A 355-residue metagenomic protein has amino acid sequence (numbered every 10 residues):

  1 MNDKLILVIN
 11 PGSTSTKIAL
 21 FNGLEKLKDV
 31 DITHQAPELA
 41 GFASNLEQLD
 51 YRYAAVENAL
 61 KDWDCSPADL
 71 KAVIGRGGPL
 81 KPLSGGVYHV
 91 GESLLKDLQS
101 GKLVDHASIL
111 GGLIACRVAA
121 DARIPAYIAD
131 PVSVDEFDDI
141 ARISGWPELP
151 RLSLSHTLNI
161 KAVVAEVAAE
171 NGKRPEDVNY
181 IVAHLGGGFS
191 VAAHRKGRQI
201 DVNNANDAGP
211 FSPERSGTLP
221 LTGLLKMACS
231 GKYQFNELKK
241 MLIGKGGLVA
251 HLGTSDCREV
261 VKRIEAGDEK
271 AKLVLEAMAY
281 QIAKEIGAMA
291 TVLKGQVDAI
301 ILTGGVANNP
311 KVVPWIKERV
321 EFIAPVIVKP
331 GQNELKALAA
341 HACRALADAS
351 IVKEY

Functional and structural regions predicted by a protein language model:
I6-E47, D207: Short glycine-rich, Thr/Ser-proximal phosphate-binding strand/loop in the N-terminal lobe of ATP-dependent enzymes
D29-A68, L94, L98-L103: N-terminal phosphate-binding loop and adjacent alpha-helix
N58-K71, A169-K173, I286-D298: Phosphate/pyrophosphate-binding loops at sites that engage ATP/ADP/AMP, CoA/4′-phosphopantetheine, polyphosphate
L60-A107, P125, S133-S144: Short beta-strand-loop/turn "lid" adjacent to the catalytic site in phosphate-handling enzymes
L110-R117, I128, I143, E148-N179 (+4 more regions): Glycine-rich phosphate-binding loop plus the immediately following alpha-helix
K240-G295: Adenine-nucleotide phosphate-binding core of ATP-dependent small-molecule kinases
V297-I316: Glycine-rich phosphate-binding loops at beta-strand->alpha-helix junctions
P310, P314-A340: Conserved phosphate-binding/catalytic loops in two-lobed NTP-binding clefts
